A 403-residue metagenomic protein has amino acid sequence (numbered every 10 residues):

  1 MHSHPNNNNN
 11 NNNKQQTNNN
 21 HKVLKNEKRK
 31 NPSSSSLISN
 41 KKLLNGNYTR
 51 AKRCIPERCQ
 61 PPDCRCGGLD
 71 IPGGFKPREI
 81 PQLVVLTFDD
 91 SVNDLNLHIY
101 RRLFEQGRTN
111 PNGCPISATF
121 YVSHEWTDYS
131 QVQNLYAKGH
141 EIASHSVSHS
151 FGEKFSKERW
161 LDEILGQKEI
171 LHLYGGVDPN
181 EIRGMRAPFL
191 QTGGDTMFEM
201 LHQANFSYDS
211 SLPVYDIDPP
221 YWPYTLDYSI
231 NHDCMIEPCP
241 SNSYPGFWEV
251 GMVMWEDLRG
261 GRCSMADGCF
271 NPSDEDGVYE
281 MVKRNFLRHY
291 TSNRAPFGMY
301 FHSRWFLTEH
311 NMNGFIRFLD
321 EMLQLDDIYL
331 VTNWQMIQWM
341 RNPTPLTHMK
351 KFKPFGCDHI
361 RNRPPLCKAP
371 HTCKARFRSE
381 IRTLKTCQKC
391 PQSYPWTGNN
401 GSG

Functional and structural regions predicted by a protein language model:
M1-L37: Extracellular mucin-like PTS segments
H2, K22, L44-N45, R376-T383 (+1 more regions): Extracellular low-complexity, O-glycosylation-prone Ser/Thr/Pro/Gly-rich "stalks" and linkers flanking catalytic
K41-A143, S148-F151, R159, E163-Q203 (+9 more regions): Active-site beta->alpha N-cap acidic-glycine motif
M185, S210-S211, I217, P223-S229 (+1 more regions): Aromatic- and carboxylate-enriched substrate-binding clefts and catalytic-loop regions of carbohydrate-active enzymes
L201, Y224-F286: Aromatic-lined glycan-binding groove of carbohydrate-active enzymes
F355-N400: Extended, charge-rich low-complexity interaction segments
